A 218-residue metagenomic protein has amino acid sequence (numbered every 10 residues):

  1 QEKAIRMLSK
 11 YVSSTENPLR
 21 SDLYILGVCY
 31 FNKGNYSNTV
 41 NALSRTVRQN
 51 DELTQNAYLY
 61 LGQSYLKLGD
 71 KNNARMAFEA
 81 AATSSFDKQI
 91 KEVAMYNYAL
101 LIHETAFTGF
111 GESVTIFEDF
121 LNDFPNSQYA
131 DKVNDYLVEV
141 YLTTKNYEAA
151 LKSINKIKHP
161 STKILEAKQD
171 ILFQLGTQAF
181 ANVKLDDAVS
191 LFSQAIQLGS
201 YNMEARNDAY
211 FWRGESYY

Functional and structural regions predicted by a protein language model:
Q1-Y218: Acidic, polar-rich low-complexity tracts and alpha-helical solenoid repeat scaffolds
